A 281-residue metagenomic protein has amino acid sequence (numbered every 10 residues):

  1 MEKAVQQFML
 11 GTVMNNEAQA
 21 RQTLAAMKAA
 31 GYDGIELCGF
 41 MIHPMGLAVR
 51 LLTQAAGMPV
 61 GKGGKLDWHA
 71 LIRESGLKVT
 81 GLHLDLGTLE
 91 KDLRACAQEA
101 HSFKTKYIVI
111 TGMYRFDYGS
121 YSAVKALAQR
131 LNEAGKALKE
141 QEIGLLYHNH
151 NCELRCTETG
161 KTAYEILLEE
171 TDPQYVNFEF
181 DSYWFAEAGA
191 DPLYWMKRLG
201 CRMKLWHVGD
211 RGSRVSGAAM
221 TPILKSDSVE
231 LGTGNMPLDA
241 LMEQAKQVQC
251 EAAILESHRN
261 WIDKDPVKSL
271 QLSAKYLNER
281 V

Functional and structural regions predicted by a protein language model:
M1-Y107, K275-V281: N-terminal pre-domain/capping segments
K3-Q7, I35-L37, V79-L84, I108-I110 (+4 more regions): Hydrophobic faces of well-ordered beta-strands that scaffold small-molecule active sites in alpha/beta enzyme cores
Q7-G11, C38-F40, L84-G87, M113-R115 (+4 more regions): Active-site beta-loop-alpha junctions enriched in small/polar residues
Q22-A26, G64-L71, D92-E99, A123 (+5 more regions): A general structural detector for well-ordered alpha-helical segments in enzyme core domains, enriched
I35, L138-N235: Acidic/histidine-rich catalytic cores of soluble enzymes
K78, L82-N177, V267: Active-site acidic/histidine proton-transfer and metal-coordination neighborhood in alpha/beta enzyme cores
G234, D239-M242, A252-E256: H/E-rich (His + Asp/Glu) clusters that bind or coordinate divalent metals
I254-P266: A short, acidic, flexible beta-alpha connecting loop/helix-capping segment that sits on the rim of active
